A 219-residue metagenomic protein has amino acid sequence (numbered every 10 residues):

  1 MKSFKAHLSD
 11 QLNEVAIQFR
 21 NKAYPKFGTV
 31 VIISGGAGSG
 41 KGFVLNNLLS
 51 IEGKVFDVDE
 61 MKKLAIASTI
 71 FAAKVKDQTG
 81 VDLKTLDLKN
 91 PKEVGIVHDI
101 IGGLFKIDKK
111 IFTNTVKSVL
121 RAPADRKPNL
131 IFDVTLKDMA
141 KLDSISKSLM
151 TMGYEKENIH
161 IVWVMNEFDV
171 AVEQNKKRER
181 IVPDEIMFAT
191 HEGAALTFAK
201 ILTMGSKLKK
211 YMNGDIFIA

Functional and structural regions predicted by a protein language model:
N13-Y24: Pre-Walker A adenine-sensing motif
V30-I32: Short hydrophobic/aromatic beta-strand immediately N-terminal to the Walker A/P-loop
G35: The Walker A (P-loop) glycine that initiates the GxxxxGKT/S ATP-binding motif of P-loop NTPases
G38-G40: Conserved glycine(s) of the Walker
L45-P128, A140: Conserved substrate/cofactor phosphate-moiety recognition/catalytic segment in nucleotide-dependent phosphotransferases
N47-I51, A124-D125, D143-N158, E173-I181: Short, surface-exposed basic-aromatic patches at helix termini and helix-loop junctions that form
D133-K137, M152-Q174: Conserved phosphate-donor/acceptor-positioning beta-strand/loop module used by diverse small-molecule
N166-A219: Conserved GTP-binding G-domain of TRAFAC-class P-loop NTPases and closely related GTPase folds
